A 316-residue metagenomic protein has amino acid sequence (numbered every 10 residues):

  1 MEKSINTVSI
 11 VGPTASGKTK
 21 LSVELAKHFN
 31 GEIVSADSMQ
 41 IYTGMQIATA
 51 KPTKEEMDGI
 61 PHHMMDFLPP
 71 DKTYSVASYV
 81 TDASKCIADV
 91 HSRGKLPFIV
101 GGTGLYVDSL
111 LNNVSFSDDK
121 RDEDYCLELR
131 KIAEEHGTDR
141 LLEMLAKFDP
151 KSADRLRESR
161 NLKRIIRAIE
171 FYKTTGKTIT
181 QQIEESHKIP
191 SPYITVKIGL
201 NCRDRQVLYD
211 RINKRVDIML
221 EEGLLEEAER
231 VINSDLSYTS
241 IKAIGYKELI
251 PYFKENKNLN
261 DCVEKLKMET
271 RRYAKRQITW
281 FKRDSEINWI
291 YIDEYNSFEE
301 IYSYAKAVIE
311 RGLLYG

Functional and structural regions predicted by a protein language model:
M1-G316: Phosphate/pyrophosphate-binding catalytic cores of soluble transferases and nucleic-acid-acting enzymes
